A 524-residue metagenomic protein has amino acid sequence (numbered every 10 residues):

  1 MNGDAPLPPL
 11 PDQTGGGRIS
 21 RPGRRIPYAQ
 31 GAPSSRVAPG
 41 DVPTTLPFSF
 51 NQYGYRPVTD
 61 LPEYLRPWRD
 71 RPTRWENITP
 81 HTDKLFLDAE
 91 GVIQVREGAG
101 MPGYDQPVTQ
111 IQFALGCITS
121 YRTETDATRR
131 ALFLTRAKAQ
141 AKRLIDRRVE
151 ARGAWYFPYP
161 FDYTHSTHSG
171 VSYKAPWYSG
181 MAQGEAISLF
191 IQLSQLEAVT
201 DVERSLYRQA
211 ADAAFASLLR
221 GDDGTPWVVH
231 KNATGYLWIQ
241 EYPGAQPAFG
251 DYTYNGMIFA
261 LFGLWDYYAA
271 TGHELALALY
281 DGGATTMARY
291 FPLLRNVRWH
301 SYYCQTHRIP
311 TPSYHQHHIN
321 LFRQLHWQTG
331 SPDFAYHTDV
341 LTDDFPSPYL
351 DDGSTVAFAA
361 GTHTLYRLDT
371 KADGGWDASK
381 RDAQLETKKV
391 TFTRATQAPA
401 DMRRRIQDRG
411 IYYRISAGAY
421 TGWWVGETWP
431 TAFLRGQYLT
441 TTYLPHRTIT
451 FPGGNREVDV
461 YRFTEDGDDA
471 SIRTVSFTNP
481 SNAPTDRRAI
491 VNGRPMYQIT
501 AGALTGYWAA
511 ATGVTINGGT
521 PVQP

Functional and structural regions predicted by a protein language model:
P8-L65: Extreme N-terminal leader/anchor segments
V42-G54, T59-G100, L134-Y156, R208-N232 (+2 more regions): Long, well-ordered core segments of solenoidal/helical folds
V58, S120-K138, L193-A213, W265-G282 (+1 more regions): Structural helix-adjacent loops and short alpha-helical linkers that scaffold large soluble proteins
R66, D70-P102, G153-W177, V228-T253 (+2 more regions): Carbohydrate-binding/catalytic loop surfaces
Y104-Y121, W177-S194, D251-Y268, P310-H326: Well-ordered alpha-helical segments within folded domains of soluble proteins
G153-A154, P158-S217: Hydrophobic alpha-helical segments and helix pairs
Y349-G374, A432-E465, S471-N479, G518-P524: SH3-family beta-barrel domains
A383-T428, T474-G513: SH3/SH3-like beta-barrel superfamily modules
